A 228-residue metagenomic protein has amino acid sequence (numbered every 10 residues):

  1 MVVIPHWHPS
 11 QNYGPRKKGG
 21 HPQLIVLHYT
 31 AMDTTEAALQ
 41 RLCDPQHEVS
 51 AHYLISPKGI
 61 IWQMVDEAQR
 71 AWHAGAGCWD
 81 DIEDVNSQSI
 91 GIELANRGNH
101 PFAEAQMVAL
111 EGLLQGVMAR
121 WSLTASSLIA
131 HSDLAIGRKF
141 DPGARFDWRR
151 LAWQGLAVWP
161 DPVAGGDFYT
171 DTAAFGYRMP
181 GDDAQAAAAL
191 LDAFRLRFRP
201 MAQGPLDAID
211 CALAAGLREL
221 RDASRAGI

Functional and structural regions predicted by a protein language model:
M1-E83: N-terminal catalytic cores of peptidoglycan-degrading enzymes
I25-L27, I90, L128-A130: Hydrophobic faces of well-ordered beta-strands that scaffold small-molecule active sites in alpha/beta enzyme cores
T30, A95-R97: Short strand-loop junctions, especially beta-strand C-caps/beta-turns that link beta-sheets to coils or alpha-helices
Y53, I92, L191: Divalent metal-coordination and catalytic microenvironments
D81-G91: Short coil-to-beta-strand
G98, F102-I228: Basic/polar, cationic surfaces and motifs that engage anionic cell-wall and phosphate/carboxylate ligands
